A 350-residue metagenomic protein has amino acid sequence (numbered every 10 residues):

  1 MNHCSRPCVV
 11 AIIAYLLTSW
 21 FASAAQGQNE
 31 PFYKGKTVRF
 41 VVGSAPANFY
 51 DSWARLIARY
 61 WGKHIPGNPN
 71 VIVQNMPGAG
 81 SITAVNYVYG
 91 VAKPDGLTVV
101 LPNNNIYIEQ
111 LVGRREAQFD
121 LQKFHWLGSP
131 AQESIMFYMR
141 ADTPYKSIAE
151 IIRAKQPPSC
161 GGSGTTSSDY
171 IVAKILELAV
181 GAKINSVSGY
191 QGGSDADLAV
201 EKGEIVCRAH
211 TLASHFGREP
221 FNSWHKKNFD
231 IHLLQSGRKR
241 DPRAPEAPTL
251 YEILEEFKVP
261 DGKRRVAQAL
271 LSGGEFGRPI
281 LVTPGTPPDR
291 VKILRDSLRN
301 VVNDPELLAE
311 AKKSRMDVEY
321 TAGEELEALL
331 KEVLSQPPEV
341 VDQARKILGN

Functional and structural regions predicted by a protein language model:
V10-W20: Bacterial N-terminal signal peptides
A25-Q28, Q74: Boundary of Sec targeting at the N-terminus
K34-V38, K226-L233, P242, E255-V259 (+2 more regions): An extracytoplasmic/periplasmic, membrane-proximal ligand-sensing/linker region
R39-R55, G78-G80, G161-S168: Extracytoplasmic "Venus flytrap"
I57, A79-I82, G96-E109, S129-A131 (+1 more regions): Ligand-binding clamshell of periplasmic/extracellular solute-binding protein-like
K63-N68, Y87-T98, I106-G203, L254-R265 (+1 more regions): Hinge/capping helix and adjacent helix->loop/strand transition within the periplasmic-binding protein
I82-D95, I175-A179, S194-R208, A213 (+2 more regions): Short helices/loops that flank or line small-molecule/ion binding pockets
D120-P130, K183-G189, E219-G273, A322 (+1 more regions): Short beta-strand->loop
